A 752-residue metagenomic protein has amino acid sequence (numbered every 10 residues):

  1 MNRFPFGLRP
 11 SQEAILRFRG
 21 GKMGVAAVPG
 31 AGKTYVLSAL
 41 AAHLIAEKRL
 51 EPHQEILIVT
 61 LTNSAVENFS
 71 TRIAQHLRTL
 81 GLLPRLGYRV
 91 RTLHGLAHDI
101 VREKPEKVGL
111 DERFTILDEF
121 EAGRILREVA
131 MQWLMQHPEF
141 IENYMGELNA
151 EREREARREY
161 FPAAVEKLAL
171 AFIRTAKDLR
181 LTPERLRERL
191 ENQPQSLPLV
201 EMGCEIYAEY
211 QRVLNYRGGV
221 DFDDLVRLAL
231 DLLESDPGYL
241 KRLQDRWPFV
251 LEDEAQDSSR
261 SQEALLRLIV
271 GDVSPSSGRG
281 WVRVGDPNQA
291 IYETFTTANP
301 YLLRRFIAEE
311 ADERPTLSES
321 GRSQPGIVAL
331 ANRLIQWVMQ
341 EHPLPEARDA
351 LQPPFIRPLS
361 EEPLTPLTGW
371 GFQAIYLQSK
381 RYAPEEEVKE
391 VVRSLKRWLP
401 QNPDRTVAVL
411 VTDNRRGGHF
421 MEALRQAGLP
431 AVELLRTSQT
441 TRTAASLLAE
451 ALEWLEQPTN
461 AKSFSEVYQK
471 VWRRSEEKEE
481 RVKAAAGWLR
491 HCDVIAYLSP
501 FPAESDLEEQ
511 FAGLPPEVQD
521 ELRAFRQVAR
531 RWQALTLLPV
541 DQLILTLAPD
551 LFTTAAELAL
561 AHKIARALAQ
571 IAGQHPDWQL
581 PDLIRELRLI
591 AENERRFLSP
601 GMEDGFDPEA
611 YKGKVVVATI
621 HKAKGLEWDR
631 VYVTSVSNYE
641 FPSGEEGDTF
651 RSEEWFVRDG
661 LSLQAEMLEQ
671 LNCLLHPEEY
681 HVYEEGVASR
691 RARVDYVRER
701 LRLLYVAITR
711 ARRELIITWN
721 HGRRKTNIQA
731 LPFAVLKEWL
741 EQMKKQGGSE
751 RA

Functional and structural regions predicted by a protein language model:
M1-E112, I116, K241, G278 (+4 more regions): P-loop NTPase Walker
F4-Y35, L57-I58, R89, L117-A122 (+5 more regions): Conserved helicase NTPase motor core
G24-V25, A31-L37, A311-E313, S320-L429 (+5 more regions): Helicase P-loop NTPase motor core
A41, I73, D99-I100, V108 (+3 more regions): Conserved short internal alpha-helix adjacent to the catalytic or cofactor-binding core of large enzyme scaffolds
E51-E55, P84-L86, S277-G280, D286-N288 (+6 more regions): Short glycine-/polar-rich loops that comprise or flank the Walker A/P-loop and associated switch/sensor motifs
E51-Q54, L77-G87, K104-D118, A130-N143 (+10 more regions): Short, polar/flexible loop-turn hinges at active-site or ligand-entry regions and domain interfaces
P84, K107-E201, E205, R314-S320 (+2 more regions): ATP-hydrolysis module of ASCE/P-loop NTPase motor domains, specifically the Walker B Asp-Glu catalytic pair
E453-R710, E714-H721, W739: Conserved helicase C-terminal RecA-like lobe
